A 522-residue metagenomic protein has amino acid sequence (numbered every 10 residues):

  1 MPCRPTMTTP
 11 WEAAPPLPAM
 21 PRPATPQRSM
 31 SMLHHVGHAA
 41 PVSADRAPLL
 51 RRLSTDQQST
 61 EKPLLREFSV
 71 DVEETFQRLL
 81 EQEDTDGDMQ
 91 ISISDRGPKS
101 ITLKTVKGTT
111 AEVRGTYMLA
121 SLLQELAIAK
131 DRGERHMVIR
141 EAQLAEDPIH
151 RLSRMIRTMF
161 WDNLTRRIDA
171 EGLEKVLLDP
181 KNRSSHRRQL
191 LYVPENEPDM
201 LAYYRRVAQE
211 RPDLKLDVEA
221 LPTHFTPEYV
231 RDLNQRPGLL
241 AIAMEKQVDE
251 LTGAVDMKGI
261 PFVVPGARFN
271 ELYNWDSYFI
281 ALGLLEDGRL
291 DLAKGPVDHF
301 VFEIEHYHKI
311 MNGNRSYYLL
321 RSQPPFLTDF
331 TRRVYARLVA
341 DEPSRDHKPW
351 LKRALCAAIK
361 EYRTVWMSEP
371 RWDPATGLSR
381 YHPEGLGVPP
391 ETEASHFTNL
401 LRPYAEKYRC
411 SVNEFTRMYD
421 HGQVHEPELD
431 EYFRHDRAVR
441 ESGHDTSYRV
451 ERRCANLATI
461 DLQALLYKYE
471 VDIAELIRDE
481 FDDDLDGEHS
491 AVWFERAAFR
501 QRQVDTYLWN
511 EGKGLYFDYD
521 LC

Functional and structural regions predicted by a protein language model:
M1-C522: Acidic, mature catalytic/reactive cores of soluble proteins
